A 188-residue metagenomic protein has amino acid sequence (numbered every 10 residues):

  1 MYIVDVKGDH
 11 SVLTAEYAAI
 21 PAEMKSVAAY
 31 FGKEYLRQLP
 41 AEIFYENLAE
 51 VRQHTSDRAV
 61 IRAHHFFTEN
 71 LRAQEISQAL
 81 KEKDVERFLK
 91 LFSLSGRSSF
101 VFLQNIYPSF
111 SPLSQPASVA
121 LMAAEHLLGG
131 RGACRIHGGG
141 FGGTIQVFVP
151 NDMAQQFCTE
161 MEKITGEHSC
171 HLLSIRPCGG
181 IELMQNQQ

Functional and structural regions predicted by a protein language model:
M1-R135, V147-Q188: C-terminal nucleotide
G142-I145: N-terminal pre-core extensions flanking Radical SAM catalytic domains
